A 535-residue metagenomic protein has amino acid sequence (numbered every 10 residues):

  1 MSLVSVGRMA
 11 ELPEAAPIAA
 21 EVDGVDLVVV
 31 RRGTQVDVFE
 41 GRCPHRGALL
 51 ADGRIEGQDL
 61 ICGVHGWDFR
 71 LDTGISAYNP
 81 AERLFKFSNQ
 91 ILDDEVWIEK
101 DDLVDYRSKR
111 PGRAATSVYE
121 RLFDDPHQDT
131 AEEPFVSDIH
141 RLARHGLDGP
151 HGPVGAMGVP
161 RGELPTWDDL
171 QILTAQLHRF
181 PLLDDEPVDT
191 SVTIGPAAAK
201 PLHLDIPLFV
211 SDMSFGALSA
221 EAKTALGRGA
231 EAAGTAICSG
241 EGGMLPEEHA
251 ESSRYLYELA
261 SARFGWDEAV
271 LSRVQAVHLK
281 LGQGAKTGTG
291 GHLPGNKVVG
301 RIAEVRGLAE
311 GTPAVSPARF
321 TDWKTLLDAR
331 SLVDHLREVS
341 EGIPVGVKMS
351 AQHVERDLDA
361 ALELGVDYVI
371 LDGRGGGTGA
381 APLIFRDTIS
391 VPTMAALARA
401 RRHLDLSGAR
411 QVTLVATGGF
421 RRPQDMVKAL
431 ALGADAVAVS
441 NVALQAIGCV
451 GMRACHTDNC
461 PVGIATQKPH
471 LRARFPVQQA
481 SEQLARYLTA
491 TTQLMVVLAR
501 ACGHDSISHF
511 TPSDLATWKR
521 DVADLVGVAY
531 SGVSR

Functional and structural regions predicted by a protein language model:
M1-G57, R70-L71, F85-A114: N-terminal pre-ligand scaffold of iron-sulfur
C43, C62-H65, C455, C460: Short cysteine clusters
G57-G63, S76-F85, R474-E482: Short cysteine/histidine-rich metal-coordination sites, predominantly Zn2+-binding motifs
P111-L208, D212, A217-E231, T235-C238 (+6 more regions): Conserved, well-structured core domains of diverse proteins
H278-K280, K286-L308, R453-H470: Mobile "lid/hinge" segments at catalytic clefts and subdomain interfaces of large enzymes
G295-V298, I302-W323, G379-M394, R474-A480: Glycine-rich tight-turn/loop motif centered on a GG-T
F320-R472: Glycine-rich phosphate/ribose-binding loops and adjacent secondary-structure elements that form binding surfaces
R421-M426, L430-R535: Gly/Ser/Thr/Ala-enriched C-terminal appendages of enzymes
